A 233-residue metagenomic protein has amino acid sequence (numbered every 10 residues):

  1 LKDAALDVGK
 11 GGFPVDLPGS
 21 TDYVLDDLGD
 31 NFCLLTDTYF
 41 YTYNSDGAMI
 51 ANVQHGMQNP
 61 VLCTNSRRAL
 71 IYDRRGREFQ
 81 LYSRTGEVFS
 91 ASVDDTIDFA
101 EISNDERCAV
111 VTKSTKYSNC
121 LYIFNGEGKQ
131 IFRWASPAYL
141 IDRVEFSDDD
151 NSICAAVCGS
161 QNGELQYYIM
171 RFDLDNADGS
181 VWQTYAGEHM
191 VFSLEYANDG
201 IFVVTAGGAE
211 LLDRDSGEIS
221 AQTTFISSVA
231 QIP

Functional and structural regions predicted by a protein language model:
L1-R75, L81: N-terminal "mature head" segments of proteins
A4-L17, D46-Q54, T85-S92, K129-A135 (+2 more regions): A short beta-strand motif characteristic of beta-propeller blades
P18-D26, H55-R67, D95-E106, A138-D148 (+2 more regions): Repeated scaffold domains used in trafficking and secretory/extracellular systems, primarily beta-propellers
F32, A69, R107-A109, D150-C154 (+1 more regions): Hydrophobic beta-strand positions that form the internal "hydrophobic ladder" of WD40/Gbeta-like beta-propeller blades
L35, Y72, V110-T112, A155-C158 (+1 more regions): Residue-level marker for isolated small/hydroxyl-bearing positions within beta-strands of beta-sheet-rich domains
Y39-Y41, R77-L81, K116-Y122, N162-F172 (+1 more regions): Structural motif
L70-S136: A generic tandem-repeat structural signature
G159-P233: Extracytoplasmic/luminal low-complexity segments enriched in Pro/Gly and acidic/polar residues that act as flexible
